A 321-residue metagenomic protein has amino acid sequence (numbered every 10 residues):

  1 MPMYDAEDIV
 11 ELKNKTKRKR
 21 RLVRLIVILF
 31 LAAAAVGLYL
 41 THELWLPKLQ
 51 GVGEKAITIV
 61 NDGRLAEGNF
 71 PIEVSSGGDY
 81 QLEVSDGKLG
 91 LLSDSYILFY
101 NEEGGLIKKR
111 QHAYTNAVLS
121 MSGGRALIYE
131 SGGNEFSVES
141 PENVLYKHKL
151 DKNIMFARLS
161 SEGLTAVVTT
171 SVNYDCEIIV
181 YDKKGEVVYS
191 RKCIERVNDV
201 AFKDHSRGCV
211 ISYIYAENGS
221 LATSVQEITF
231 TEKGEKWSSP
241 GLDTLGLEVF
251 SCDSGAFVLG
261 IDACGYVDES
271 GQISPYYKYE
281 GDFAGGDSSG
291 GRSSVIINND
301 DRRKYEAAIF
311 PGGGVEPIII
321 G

Functional and structural regions predicted by a protein language model:
M1-V23: N-terminal Lys/Arg-rich, disordered targeting/topogenic segments
P2-D8, W45-R110: N-terminal, intrinsically disordered, polar/charged segments of Gram-positive cell-envelope systems that serve as
R20-R24, N69, V74-E83, H112-G124 (+5 more regions): Repeated scaffold domains used in trafficking and secretory/extracellular systems, primarily beta-propellers
R24-T41: Hydrophobic membrane-insertion alpha-helices, especially the h-region of bacterial N-terminal signal peptides
T41-L46, Y96-L98, N134-V138, N173-I179 (+3 more regions): Structural motif
V60-V74, E103-Q111, E142-K149, G185-K192 (+3 more regions): A short beta-strand motif characteristic of beta-propeller blades
L106-Y213: Non-cytosolic head/periplasmic domains of membrane-anchored proteins
Y174-G265: Solenoidal tandem-repeat scaffolds enriched in leucines and small polar residues
